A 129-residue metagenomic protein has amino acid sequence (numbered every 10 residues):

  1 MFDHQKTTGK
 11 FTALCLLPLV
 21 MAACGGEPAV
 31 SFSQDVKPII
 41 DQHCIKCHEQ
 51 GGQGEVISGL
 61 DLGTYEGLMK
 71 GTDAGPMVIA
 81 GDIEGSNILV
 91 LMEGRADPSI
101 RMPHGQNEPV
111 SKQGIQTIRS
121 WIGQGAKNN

Functional and structural regions predicted by a protein language model:
F2, C24-N129: Aromatic- and Gly/Pro-enriched helix-to-coil junctions and flexible linker segments
F2-A13: Bacterial N-terminal signal peptides that target proteins for export
T8, L19, G85-S86: Residue-level detector of alpha-helical segments with a strong bias toward transmembrane helices and their helix-loop
T12-A22: Bacterial N-terminal signal peptides
